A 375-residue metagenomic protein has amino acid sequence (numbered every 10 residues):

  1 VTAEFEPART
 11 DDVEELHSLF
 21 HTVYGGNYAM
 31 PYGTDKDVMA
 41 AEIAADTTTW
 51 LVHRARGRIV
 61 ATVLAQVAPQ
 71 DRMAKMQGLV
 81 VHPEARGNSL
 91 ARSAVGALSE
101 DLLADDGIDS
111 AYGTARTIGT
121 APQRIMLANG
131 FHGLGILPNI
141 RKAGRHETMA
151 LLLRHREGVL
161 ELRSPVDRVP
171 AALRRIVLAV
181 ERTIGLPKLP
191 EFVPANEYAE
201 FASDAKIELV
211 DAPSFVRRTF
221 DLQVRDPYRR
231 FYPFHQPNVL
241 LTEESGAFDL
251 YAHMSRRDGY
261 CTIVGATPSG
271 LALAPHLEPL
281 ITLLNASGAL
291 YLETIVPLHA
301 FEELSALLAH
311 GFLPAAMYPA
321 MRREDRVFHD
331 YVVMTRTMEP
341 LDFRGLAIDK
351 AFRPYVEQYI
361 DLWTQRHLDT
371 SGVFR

Functional and structural regions predicted by a protein language model:
V1-T34, V52-A55, A150, G158 (+2 more regions): Short amphipathic alpha-helix that is part of the acyltransferase structural core
V13, H17-P83, V224-C261, A266-P268: A conserved beta-strand-loop-helix scaffold within acyl/acetyltransferase catalytic domains
T48, E147-L151, H329-V333: Short hydrophobic/aromatic beta-strand or adjacent loop that forms the aromatic wall/cage of a ligand/substrate-binding
V81, G87-L102, G113, R124 (+2 more regions): Conserved acetyl-CoA-binding loop-helix of GNAT-fold acetyltransferases
L102-R116, A286-V296: Conserved GNAT acetyl-CoA-binding A-motif
T114, H132-M149, L313-R326: Conserved catalytic-core motifs of GNAT/GCN5-like acyltransferases
L186-I295, F301: Non-catalytic interaction/regulatory modules that flank or connect domains
A274-R375: Non-catalytic C-terminal interaction regions
